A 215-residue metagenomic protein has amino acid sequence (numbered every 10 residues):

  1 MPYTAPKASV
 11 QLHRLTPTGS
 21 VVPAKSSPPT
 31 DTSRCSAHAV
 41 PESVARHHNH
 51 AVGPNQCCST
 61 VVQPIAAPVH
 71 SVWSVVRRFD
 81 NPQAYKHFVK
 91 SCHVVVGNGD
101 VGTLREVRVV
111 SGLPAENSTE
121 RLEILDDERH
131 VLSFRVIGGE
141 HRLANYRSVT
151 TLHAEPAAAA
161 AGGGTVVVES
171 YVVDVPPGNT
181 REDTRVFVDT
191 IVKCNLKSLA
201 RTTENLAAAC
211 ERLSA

Functional and structural regions predicted by a protein language model:
P2-D100: Hydrophobic ligand-binding cavity/cleft-lining segments
P2-T4, P64, H70, R77-A144 (+1 more regions): Glycine-rich portal/gate segments that line the openings of hydrophobic small-molecule binding cavities
Y3-P6, R135-C194: Beta-strand/loop substructures that line and gate deep hydrophobic ligand-binding cavities in soluble
P54, C58, I65, S111 (+2 more regions): Amphipathic alpha-helical protein-protein interaction segments
S59, S118, Y146-S148: Hydrophobic core residues within well-ordered beta-strands of beta-rich domains
L196-A215: Short, highly charged C-terminal tails/helix-capping segments
